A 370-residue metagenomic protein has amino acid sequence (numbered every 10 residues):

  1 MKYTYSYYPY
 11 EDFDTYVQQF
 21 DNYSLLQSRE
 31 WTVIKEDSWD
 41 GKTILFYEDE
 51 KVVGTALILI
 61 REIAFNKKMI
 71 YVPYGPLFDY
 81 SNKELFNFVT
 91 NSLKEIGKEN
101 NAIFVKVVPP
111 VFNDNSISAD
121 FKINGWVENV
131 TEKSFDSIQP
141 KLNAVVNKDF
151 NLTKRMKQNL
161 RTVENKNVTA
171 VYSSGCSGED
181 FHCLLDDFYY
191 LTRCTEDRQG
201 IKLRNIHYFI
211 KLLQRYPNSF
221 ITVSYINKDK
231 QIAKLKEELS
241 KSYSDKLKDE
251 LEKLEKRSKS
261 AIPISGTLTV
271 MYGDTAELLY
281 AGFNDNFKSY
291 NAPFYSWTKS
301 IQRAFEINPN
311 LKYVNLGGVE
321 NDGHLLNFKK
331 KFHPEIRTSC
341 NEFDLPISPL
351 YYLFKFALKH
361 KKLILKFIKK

Functional and structural regions predicted by a protein language model:
Y5-D49, V53-F65, F112-D114, W126-K288: A conserved beta-strand-loop-helix scaffold within acyl/acetyltransferase catalytic domains
S6-Y7, F20, N124-N151, I307-K370: Active-site/acyl-donor-binding loops of N-acyltransferases
W39-G41, E99-A102, P309-L311: Short, high-confidence coil segments that cap the C-terminus of an alpha-helix and link into the following beta-strand
V72: Flexible glycine-rich active-site/ligand-binding loops centered on an Asp-His dyad
G75-S81: The substrate-binding groove and active-site-proximal loops of carbohydrate-active enzymes, especially glycoside
K83-P140, N147: Non-catalytic accessory segments adjacent to catalytic cores
N87-E95, F220-L350: Aromatic (often tryptophan-rich) hydrophobic motifs at membrane interfaces
I103-V108, Y172, V223, Y313-L316: A structural signal for short, well-ordered beta-strand segments and their strand-loop junctions that often border
